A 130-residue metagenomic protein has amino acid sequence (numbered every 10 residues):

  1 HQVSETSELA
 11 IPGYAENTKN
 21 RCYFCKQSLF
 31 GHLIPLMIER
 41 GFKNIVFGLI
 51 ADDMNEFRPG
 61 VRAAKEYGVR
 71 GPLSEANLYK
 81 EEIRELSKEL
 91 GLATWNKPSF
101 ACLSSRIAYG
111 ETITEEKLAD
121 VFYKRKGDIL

Functional and structural regions predicted by a protein language model:
H1, G41, K124-L130: Generic low-polarity alpha-helical segments
H1-E89: ATP-dependent adenylation/nucleotidyltransferase module used to activate substrates
N77-K80, R84-D128: Mid-to-C-terminal catalytic subdomains of enzymes that bind/position adenosyl phosphate moieties or nucleic-acid
